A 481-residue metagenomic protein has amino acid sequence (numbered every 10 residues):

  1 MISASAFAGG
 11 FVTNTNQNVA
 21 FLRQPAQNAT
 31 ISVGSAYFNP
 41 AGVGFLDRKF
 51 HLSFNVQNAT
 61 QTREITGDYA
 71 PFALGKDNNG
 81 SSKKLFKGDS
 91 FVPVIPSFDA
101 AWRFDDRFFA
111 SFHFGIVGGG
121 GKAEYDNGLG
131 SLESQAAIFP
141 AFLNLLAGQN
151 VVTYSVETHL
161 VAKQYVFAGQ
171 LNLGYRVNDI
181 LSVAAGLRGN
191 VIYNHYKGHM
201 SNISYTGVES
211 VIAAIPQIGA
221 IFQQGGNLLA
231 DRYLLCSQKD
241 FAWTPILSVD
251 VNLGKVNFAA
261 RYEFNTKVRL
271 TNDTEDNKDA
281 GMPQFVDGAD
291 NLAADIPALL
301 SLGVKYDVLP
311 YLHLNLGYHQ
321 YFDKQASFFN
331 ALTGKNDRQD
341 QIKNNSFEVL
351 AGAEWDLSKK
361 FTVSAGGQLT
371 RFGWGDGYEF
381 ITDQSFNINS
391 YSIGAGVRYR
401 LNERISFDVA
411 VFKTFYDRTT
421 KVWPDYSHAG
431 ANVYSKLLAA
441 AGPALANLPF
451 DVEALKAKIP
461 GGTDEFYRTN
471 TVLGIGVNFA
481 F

Functional and structural regions predicted by a protein language model:
A4-I116, F412, Y416: N-terminal, post-signal peptide beta-strand-biased segments of exported outer-membrane/organellar beta-barrel and other
G9-A26, I31, I95, D99-F481: Outer-membrane beta-barrel porins/channels
